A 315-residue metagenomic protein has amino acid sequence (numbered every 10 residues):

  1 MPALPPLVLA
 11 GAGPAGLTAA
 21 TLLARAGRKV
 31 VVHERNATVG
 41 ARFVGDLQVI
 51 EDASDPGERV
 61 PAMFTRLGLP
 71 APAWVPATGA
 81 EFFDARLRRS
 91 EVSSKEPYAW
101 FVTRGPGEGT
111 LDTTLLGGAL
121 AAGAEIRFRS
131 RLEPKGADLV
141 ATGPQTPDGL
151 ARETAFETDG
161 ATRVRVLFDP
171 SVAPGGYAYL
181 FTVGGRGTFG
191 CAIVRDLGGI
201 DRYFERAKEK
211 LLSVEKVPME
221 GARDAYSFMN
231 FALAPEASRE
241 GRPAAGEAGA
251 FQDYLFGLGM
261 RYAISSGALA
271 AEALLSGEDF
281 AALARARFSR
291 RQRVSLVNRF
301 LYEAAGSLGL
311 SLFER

Functional and structural regions predicted by a protein language model:
P2-A15: Beta1/beta-strand and adjacent pyrophosphate-binding region of the FAD-binding site in flavoprotein oxidoreductases
L7-L9, V30, R242: Conserved hydrophobic helix-helix packing surfaces used for dimerization/oligomerization
A12, A24-D46: Glycine-rich FAD pyrophosphate-binding loop
A12, A26, N36, P106-A222 (+2 more regions): Predominantly flavin-linked oxidoreductase catalytic cores and closely associated redox partners
V39-A85, R152: N-terminal FAD cofactor-binding segment of flavoenzymes
P76, G199-A284: FAD/FMN-dependent oxidoreductases across multiple families
E272-R315: C-terminal helical "tail/cap" subdomain of flavin- and related membrane-associated enzymes
